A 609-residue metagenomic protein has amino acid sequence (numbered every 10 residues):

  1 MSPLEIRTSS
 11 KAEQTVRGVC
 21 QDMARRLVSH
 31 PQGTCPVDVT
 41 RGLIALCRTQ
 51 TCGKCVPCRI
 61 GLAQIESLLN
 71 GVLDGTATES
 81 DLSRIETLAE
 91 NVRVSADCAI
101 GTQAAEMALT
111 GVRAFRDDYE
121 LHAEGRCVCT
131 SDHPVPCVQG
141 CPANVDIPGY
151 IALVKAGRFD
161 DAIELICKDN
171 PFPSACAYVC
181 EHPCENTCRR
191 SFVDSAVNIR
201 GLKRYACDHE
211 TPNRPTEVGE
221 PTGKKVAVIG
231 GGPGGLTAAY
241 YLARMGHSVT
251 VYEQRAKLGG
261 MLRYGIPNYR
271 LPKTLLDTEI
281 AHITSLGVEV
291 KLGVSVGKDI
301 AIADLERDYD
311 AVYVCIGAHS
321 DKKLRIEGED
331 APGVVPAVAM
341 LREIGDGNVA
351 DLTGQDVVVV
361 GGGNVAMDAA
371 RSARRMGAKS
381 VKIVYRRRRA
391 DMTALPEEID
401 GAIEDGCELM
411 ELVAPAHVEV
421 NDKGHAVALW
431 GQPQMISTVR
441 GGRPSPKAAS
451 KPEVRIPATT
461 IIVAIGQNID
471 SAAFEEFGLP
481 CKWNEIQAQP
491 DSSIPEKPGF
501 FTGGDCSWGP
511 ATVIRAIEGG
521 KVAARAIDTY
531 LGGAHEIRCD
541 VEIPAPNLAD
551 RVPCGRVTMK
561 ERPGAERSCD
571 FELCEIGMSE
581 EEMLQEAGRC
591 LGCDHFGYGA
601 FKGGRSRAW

Functional and structural regions predicted by a protein language model:
M1-C129: Redox cofactor-anchoring modules in respiratory/redox and cofactor-processing assemblies
A45-S67, E90-M107, V128-G149, P171-F192 (+1 more regions): Local cysteine-cluster metal-coordination motifs and their immediate loop/turn environment, predominantly Fe-S cluster
Y205-G219, T278-K298, D321-M376, C481-K497: Glycine-rich dinucleotide-binding loop and its adjacent helix/turn
E220-P221, K225-I229, D277-I326, H417-W430 (+3 more regions): Feature captures the FAD/FMN-dependent oxidoreductase FAD-binding
K224-T250, A366-R374: N-terminal Rossmann-like FAD-binding beta1-loop-alpha1 element of flavoenzymes
S248-V251, R255-L286, V290, A370-H417 (+1 more regions): Rossmann-like dinucleotide-binding cores of NAD(P)H-dependent redox enzymes
D330-G354, V439-P510, I514, I543 (+1 more regions): FAD-site-proximal beta/loop scaffold in flavoenzymes
C506-I537: A conserved FAD-binding loop/helix module that cradles the flavin
